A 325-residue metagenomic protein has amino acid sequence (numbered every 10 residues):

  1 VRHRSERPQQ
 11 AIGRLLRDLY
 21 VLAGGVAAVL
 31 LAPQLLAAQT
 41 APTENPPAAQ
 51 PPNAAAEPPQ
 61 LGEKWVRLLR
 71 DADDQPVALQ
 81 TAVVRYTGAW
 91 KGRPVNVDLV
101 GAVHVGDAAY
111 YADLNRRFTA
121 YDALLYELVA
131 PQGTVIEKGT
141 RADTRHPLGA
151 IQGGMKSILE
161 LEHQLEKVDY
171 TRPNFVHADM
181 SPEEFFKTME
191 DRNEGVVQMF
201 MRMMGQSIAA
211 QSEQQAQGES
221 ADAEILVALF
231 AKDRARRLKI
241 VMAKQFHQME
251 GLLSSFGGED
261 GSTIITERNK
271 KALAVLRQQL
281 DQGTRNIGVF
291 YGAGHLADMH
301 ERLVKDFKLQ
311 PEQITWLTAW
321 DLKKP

Functional and structural regions predicted by a protein language model:
V1-R17: N-terminal secretory signal peptides that target proteins for export/translocation
R7-Q10, A41-Q50: Intrinsically disordered, low-complexity terminal tails and inter-domain linkers enriched for S/T/G/P/D/E
D18-Q34: Bacterial N-terminal signal peptides
G24, K91-R93, Q282-G283: Short hydrophobic "helix-edge" motifs at membrane interfaces and signal-peptide entry regions
L30-N45: Signal peptide processing junction and immediate N-terminal pro/mature segment of secreted/exported proteins
L31-A32, A108-A109, M299: Residue-level recognition of conserved structural "scaffold" positions that shape functional pockets and channels
P46-E267, E312-L322: Structured, acidic catalytic/metal-binding patches in enzyme active sites
S262, T266, K271-P325: A cross-kingdom marker for long, charged
